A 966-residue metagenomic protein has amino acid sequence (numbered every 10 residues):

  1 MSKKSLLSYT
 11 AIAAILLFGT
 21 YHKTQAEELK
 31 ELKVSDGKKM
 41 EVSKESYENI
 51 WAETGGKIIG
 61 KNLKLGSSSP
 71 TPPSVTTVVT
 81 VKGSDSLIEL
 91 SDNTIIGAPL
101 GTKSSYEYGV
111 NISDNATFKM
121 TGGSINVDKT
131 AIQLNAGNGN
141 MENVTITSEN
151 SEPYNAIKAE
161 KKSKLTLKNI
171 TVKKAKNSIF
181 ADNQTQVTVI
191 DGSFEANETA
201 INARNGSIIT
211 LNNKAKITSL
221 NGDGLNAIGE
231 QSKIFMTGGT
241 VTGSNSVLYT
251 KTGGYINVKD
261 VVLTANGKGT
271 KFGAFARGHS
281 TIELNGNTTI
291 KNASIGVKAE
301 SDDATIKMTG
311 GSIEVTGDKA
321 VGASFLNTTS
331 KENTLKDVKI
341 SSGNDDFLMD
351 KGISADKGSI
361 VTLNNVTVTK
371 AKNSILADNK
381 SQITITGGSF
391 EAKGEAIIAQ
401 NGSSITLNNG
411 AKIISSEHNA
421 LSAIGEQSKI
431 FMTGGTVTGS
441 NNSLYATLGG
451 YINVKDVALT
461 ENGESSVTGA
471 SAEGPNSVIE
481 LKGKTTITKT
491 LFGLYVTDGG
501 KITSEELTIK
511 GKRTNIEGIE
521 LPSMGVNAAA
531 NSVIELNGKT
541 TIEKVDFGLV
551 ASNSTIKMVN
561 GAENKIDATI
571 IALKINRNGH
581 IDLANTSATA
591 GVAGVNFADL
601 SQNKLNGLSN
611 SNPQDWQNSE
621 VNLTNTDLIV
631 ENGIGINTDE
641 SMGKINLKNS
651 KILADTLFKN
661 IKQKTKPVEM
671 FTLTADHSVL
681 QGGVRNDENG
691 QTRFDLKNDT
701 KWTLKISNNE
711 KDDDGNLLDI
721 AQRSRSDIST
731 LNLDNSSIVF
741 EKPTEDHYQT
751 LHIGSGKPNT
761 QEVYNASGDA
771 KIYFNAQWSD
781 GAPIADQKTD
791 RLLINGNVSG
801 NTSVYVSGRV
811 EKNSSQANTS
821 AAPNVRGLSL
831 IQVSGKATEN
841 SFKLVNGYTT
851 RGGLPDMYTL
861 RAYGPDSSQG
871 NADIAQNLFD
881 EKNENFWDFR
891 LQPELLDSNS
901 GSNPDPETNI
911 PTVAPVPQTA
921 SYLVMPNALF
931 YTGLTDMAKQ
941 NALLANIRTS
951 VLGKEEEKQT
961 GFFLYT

Functional and structural regions predicted by a protein language model:
S2-I12, T20-Q25, L29, E41-S43 (+2 more regions): Secretion/assembly modules of Gram-negative surface proteins
E27-K33, E48-T54, P73-S84, T102-D114 (+25 more regions): Glycine-rich beta-solenoid repeat tracts in large extracellular/virion proteins
K33-K38, W51-I58, V81-I88, K161-K162 (+15 more regions): Beta-strand repeat architectures
S35-Y47, K57-T77, L87-Y106, T117-K129 (+30 more regions): Beta-strand-rich solenoid/repeat architectures in extracellular/passenger domains of polysaccharide-targeting enzymes
G55-K57, T76, D85, Q959-Y965: A common structural microfeature
N115, D699, E957-G961: Strand-connecting loop/turn motifs
S601-N612, N709-I720, P865-N877: Surface-exposed intrinsically disordered loops and tails
N660, K664-S834: Extracellular beta-strand/loop-rich repeat segments of large surface/secreted proteins
